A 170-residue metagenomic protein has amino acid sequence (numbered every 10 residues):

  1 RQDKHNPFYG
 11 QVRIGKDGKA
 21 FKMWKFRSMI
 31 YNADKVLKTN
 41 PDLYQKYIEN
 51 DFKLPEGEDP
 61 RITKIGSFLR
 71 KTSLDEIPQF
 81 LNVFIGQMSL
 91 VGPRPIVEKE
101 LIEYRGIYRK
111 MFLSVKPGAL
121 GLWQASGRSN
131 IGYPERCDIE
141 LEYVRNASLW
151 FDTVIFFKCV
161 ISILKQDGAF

Functional and structural regions predicted by a protein language model:
R1-V36, L149-F170: A hydrophobic, helix-centered structural microdomain
N6, I77-F170: Hydrophobic structural segments characteristic of membrane proteins
M29-V36, Y44-K46, R128-G132: Active-site/binding-pocket entry motifs
N32-D42, V91-P93, V97-K99: Cytochrome P450 core scaffold surrounding the K-helix E-X-X-R motif and the conserved "meander" helix-loop region
T39-Q45, D51-L54, K99-Y108: Short, surface-exposed loop/helix-turn segments at secondary-structure junctions that function as lids/hinges flanking
